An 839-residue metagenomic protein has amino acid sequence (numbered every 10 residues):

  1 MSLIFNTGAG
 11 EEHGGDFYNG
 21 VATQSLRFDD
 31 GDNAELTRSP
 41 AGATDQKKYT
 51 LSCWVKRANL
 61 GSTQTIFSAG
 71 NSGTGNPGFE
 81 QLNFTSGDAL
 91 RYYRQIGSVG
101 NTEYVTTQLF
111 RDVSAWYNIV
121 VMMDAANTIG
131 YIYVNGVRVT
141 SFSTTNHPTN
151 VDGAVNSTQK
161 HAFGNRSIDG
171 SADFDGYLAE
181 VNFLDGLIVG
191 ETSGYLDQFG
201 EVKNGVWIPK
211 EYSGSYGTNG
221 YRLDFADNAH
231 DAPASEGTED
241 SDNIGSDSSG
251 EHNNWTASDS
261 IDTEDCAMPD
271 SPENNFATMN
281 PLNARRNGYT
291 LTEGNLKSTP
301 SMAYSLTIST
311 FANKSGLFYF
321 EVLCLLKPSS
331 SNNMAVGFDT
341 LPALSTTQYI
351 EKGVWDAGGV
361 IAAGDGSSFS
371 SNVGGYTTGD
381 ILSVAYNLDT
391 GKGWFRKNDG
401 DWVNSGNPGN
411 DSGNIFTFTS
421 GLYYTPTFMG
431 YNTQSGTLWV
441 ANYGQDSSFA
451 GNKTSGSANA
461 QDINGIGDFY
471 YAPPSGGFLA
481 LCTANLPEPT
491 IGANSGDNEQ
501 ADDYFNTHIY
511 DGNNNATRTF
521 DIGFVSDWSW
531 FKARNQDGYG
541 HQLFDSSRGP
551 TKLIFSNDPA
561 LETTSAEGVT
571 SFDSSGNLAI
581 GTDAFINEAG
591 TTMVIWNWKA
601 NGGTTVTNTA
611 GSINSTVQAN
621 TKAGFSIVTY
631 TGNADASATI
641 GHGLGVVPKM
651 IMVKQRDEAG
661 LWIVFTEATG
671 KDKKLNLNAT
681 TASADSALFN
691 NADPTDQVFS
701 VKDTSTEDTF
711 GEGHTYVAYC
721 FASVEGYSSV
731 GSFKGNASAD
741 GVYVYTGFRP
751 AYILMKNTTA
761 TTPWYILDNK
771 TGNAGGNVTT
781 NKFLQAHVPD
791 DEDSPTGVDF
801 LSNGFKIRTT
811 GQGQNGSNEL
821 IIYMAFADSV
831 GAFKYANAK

Functional and structural regions predicted by a protein language model:
M1-K47, A89, I96-G100, S157-A162 (+6 more regions): Low-complexity, glycine/proline/serine-rich flexible segments
S2-Q24, G31-D32, S143-T145, Y177-H252 (+10 more regions): Extended recognition patches within non-cytosolic domains
L3-D30, S52-G61, Q81-N150, S371 (+1 more regions): Extracellular glycan-interaction surfaces
D29-Y49, T102-F110, R166-G170, I208-S213 (+7 more regions): Short surface loop/edge beta-strand patches of beta-sandwich-type extracellular domains that form ligand-contact sites
N33-Y93, I129, L187-S193, F311-S315 (+4 more regions): Extracellular glycan-recognition modules
K48-N59, M123, S171-V202, L223-D227 (+9 more regions): Extracellular, beta-strand-rich glycan-interacting domains
V134-Q159, G205-W207, K397-P426: Short, solvent-exposed beta-strand-to-loop segments that form ligand-recognition rims of beta-rich domains
A154-L178, Y431, T810-Q812: Extracellular glycan-interaction patches encoded by glycine-rich segments
